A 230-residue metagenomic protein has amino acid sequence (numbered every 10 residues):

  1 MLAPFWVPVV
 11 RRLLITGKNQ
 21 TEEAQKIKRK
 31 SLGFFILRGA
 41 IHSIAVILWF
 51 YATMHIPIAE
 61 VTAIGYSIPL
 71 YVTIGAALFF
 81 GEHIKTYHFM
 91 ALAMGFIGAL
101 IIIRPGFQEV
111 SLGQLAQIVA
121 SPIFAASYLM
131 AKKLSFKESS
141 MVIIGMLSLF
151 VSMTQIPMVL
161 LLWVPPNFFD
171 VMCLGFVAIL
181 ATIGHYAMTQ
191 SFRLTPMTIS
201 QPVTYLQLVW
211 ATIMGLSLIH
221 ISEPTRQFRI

Functional and structural regions predicted by a protein language model:
L2-K30, I97-E109, V151-D170, L216: Membrane-interface helix-cap regions at the ends of transmembrane helices in multi-pass membrane proteins
I15-L48, L112-A120, P165-I183: Loop-to-transmembrane-helix transition segments
S31-L37, I84-F96, Q114-Q117, E138-S148 (+1 more regions): Cytoplasmic-side transmembrane-helix entry/capping segments in multi-pass membrane proteins
G39, S43-I47, L70-I74, A125 (+4 more regions): Hydrophobic/small/kink-forming positions within alpha-helical transmembrane segments of polytopic membrane proteins
V61-S67, L134-F150, Y186-L216: Helix-helix packing/entry segments at the starts of transmembrane helices
L70-P122, K133-F136: Juxtamembrane helix-loop boundary signature in multi-pass membrane transporters
F107-P166: Transmembrane alpha-helical segments that form core, pore/gating elements of small-molecule transporters/exporters
H220-I230: Single conserved hydrophobic/aromatic residue that forms the stacking wall/gate of nucleotide- or nucleobase-binding
